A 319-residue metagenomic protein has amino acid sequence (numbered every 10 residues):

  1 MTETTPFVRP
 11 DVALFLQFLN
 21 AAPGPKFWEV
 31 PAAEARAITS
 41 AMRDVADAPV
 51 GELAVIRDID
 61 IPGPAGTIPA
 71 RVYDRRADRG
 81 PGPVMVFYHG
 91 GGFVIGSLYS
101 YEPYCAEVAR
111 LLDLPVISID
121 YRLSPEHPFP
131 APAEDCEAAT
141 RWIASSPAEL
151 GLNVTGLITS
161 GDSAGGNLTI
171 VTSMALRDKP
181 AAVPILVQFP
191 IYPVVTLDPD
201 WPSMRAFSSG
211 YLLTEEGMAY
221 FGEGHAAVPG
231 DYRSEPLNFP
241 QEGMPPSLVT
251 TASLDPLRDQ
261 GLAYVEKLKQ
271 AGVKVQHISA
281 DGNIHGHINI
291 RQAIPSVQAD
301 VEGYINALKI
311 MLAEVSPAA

Functional and structural regions predicted by a protein language model:
M1-V72, L312-A319: A glycine/proline-hinged amphipathic helix-loop "lid/cap" segment that gates access to hydrophobic ligand pockets
P81-G91: Short beta-strand element of the alpha/beta-hydrolase
Y99-S118: Short amphipathic alpha-helix adjacent to the substrate-entry channel of hydrolases
H127-P147, Y304: Alpha/beta-hydrolase active-site loop
A144-T159, K179: Gly/Ser-rich "nucleophile elbow"/oxyanion-hole loop immediately N-terminal to the catalytic nucleophile in hydrolases
M174, D178-P229, G243: Hydrolase active-site cap/lid region
V249-T251: Short beta-strand/loop motif that positions the catalytic acidic residue of the alpha/beta-hydrolase fold
I294-A319: Catalytic active-site module of serine/aspartate enzymes centered on a nucleophile-bearing elbow/loop
